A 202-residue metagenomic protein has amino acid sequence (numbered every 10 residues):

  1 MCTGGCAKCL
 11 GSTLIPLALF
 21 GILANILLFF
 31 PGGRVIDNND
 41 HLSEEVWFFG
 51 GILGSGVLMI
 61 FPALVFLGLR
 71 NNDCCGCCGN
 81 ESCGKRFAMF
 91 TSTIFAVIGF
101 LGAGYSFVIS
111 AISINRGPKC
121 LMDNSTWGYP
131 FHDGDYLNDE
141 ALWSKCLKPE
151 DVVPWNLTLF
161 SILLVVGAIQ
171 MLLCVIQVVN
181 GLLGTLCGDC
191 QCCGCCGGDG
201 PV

Functional and structural regions predicted by a protein language model:
C2-D123, L163-L186, Q191: Signature of small four-pass
T3, R34, C77, G84 (+3 more regions): Residue-level signal for well-ordered alpha-helical segments
I114-D151: Extracellular/lumenal N-termini and interhelical loops of multi-pass eukaryotic membrane proteins
S144-A168: Individual transmembrane alpha-helix segments
C193-V202: Non-transmembrane, juxtamembrane loop and terminal tail segments of multi-pass eukaryotic membrane proteins
